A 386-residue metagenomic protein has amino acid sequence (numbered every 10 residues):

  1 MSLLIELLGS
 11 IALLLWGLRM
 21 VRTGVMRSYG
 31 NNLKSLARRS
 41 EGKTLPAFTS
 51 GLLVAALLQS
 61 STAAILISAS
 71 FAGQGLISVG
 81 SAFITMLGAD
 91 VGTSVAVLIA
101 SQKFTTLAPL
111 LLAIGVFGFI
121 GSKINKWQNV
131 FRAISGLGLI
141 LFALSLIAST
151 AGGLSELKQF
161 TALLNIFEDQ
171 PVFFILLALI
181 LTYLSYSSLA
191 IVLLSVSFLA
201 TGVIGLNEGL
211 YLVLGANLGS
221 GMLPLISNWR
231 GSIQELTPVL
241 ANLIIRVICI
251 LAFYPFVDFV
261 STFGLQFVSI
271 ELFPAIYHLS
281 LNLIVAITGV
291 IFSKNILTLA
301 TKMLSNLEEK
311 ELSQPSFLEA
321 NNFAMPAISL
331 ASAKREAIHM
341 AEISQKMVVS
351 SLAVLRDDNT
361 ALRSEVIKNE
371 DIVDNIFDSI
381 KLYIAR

Functional and structural regions predicted by a protein language model:
M1-T44, I134-I180, F198, D358: Helix-loop-helix hairpins and the membrane-proximal interhelical loops of multi-pass alpha-helical transport proteins
I11, N31, S35, R39 (+16 more regions): Alpha-helical transmembrane segments of multi-pass membrane proteins, especially transporters and channels
L18-R27, S68-G73, I114-Q128, P224-G231: C-terminal ends of transmembrane helices
M20-S28, N32, L36, L98 (+8 more regions): Membrane-spanning helices that line or support transport/gating and their immediate boundary helices in channels
L57-D90, S94, L98-L107, G115-F119 (+2 more regions): Membrane-interfacial helix-loop connectors
S94-T105, G121, G152, K158 (+4 more regions): Transmembrane helix-loop junctions at the membrane interface of multipass transporters and ion channels
V116-L177, I244-I248, F273-V290: Core mid-bundle transmembrane helix pairs that form the ion/substrate translocation pathway in diverse multi-pass
K294-A385: Non-transmembrane accessory domains of multi-pass membrane transporters/channels
